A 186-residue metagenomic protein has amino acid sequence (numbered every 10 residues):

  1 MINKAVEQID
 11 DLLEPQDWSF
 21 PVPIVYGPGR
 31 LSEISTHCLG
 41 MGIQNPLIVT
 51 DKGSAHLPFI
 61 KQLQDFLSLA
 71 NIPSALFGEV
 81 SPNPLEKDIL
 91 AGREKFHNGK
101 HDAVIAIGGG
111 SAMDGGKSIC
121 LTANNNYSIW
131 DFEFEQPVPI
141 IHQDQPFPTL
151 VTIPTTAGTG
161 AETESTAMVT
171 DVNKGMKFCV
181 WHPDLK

Functional and structural regions predicted by a protein language model:
M1-F77: An N-terminal, well-structured beta->alpha segment
V25-Y26, F77-V80, I153, V180: Hydrophobic residues at beta-strand termini and immediately following loops that shape nucleotide-binding pockets
I43-N45, H101, F147: A general structural motif
L47-I48, A103-I105, V151: Conserved beta-strand elements of the Class I
A55-I129: N-terminal small/polar loop signature for handling phosphorylated ligands or for N-terminal nucleophile
N125-K186: A glycine/threonine-rich phosphate-anchoring loop and its flanking beta-alpha core in nucleotide/phosphate-binding
